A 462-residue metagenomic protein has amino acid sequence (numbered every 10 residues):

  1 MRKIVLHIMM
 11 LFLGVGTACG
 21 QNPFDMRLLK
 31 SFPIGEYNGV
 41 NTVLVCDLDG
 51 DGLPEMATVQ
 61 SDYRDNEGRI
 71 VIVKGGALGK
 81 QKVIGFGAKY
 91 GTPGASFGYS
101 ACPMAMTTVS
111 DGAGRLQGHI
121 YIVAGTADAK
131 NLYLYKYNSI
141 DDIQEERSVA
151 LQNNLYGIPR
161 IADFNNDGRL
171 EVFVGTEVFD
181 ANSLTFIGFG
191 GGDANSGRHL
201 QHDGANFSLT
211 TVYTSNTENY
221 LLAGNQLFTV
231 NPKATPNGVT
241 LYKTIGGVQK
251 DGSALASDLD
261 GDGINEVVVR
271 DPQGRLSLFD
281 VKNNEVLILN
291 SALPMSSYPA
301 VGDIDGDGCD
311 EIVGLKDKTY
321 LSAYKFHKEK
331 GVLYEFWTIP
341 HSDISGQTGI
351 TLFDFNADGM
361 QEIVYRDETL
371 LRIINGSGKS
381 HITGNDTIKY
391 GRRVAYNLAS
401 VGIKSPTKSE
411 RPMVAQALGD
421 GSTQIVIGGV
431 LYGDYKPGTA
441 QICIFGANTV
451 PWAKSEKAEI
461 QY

Functional and structural regions predicted by a protein language model:
I4-G14: Sec-dependent N-terminal signal peptides
Q21-Y37, K74-Y99, L134-N154, N182-D203 (+6 more regions): Blade-edge motifs of beta-propeller repeat domains
F32-N66: Beta-strand-rich domains and repeat architectures in extracellular enzymes and scaffolds, especially beta-propellers
G39, G52, N66, F97-S100 (+10 more regions): Beta-rich catalytic cores
N41-G50, E55, S100-G114, G157-F164 (+6 more regions): Beta-propeller blade termini
G50-Q60, G112-G125, N166-G175, T214-A223 (+4 more regions): Acidic/hydrophobic-patterned starts of short beta strands in beta-sheet-rich repeat architectures
S61-N66, A127-K130, V178-F179, F228 (+4 more regions): Short glycine/acidic-enriched loop and turn motifs that connect beta-strands
R411-Y462: Blade-level signature of beta-propeller repeat domains, shared across WD40, Kelch, NHL, RCC1 and BNR/Asp-box propellers
